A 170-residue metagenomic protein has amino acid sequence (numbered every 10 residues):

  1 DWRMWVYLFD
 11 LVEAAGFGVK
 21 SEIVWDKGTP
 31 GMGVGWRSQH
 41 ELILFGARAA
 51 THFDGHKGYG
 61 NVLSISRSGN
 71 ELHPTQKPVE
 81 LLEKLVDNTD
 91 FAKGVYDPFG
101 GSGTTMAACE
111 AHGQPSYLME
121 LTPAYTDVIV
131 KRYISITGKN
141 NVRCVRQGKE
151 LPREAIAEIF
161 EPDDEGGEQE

Functional and structural regions predicted by a protein language model:
D1-T126: Core catalytic lobe of class I
V130-E170: S-adenosyl-L-methionine
